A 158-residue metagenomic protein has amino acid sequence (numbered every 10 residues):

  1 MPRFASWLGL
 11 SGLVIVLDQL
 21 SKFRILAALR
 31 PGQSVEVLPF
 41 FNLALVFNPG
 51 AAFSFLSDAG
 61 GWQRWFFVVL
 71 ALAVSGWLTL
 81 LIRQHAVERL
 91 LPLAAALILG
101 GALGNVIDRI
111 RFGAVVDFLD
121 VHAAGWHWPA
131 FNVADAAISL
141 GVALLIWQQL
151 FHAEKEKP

Functional and structural regions predicted by a protein language model:
M1-P158: Alpha-helical transmembrane bundles and membrane-interface segments of multipass inner-membrane proteins
